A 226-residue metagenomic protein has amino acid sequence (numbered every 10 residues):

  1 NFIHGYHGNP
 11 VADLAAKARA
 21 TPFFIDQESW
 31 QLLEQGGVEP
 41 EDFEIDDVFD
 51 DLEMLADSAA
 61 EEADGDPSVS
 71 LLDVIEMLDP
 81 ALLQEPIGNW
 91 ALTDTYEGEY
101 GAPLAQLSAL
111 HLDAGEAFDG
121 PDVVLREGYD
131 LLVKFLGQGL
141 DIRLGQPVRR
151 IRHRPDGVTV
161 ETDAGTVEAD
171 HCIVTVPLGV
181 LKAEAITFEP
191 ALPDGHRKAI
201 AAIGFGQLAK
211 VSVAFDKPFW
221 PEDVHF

Functional and structural regions predicted by a protein language model:
N1-F226: FAD-dinucleotide binding site
